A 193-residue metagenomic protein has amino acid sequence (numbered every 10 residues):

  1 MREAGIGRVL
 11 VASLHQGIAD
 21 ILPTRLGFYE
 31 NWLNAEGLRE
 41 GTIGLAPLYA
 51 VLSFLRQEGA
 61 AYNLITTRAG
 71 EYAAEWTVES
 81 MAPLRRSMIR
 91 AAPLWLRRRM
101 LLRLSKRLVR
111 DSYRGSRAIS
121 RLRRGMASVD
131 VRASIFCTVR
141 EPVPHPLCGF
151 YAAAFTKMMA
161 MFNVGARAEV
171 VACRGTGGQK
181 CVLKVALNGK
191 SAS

Functional and structural regions predicted by a protein language model:
M1-M126, I135-P146, A172, T176-K180 (+1 more regions): N-terminal accessory segment detector
G115, A152-A154, E169: Residue-level detector of functional hotspots within protein domains
S128-D130: Amphipathic coiled-coil signal-relay and dimerization helices
C148-V164: Active-site helix/loop of acyl-thioester processing domains in fatty-acid/polyketide metabolism, spanning hotdog-fold
V164-C173: Low-complexity, intrinsically disordered Gly/Pro/Thr-rich segments
